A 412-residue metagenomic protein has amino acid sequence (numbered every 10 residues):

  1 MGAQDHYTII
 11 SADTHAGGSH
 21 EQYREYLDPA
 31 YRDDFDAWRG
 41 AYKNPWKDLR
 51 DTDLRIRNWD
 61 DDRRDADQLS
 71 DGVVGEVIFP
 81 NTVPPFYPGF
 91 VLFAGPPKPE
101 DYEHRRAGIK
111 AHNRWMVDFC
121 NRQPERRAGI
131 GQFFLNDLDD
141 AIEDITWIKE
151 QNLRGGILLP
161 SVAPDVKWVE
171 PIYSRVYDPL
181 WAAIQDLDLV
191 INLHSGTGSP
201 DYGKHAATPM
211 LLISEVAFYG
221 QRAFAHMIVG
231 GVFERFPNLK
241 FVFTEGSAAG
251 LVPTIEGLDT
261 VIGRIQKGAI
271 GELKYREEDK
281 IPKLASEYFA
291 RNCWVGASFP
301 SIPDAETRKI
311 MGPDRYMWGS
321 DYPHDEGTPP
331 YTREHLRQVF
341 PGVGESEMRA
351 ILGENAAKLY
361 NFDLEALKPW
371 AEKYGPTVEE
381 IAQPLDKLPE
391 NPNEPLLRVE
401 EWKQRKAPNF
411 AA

Functional and structural regions predicted by a protein language model:
M1-A412: Helix-coil boundary/capping segments in enzymes
